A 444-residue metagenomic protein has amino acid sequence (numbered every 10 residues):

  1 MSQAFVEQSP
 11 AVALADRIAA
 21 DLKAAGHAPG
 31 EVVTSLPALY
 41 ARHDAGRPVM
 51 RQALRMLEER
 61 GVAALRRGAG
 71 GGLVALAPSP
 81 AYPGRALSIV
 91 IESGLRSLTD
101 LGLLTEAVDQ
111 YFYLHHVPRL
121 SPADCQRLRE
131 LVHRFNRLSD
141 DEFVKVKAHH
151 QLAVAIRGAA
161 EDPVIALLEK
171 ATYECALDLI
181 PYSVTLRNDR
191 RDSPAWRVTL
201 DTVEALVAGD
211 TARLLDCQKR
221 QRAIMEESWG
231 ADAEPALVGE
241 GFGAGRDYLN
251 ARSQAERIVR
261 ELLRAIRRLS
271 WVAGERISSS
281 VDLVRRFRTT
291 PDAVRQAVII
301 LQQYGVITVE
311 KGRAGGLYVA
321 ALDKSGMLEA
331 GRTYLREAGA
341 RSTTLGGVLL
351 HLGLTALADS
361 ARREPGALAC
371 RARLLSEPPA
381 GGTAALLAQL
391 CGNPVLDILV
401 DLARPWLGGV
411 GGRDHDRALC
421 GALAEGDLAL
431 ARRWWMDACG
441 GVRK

Functional and structural regions predicted by a protein language model:
M1-L104, V238-G347: Short linear motifs at protein or domain termini
F5-Q8, A20-P29, A69, L76-Y82 (+1 more regions): Ordered, small/hydrophobic-rich secondary-structure cores
Q8, G94-G102, D162, A166 (+11 more regions): Amphipathic, non-membrane alpha-helical segments in soluble helical-bundle scaffolds
L104, D109, V348-T355: Leucine-rich, amphipathic alpha-helical/linker segments
R119-Y182, T199, D216-I224, L352-T355 (+2 more regions): Conserved amphipathic alpha-helical segments that form helical-bundle/coiled-coil interaction surfaces
C175, Y182-N250, L263, R267-L269 (+1 more regions): C-terminal all-alpha effector/ligand-binding and dimerization domain of prokaryotic HTH-type transcriptional repressors
